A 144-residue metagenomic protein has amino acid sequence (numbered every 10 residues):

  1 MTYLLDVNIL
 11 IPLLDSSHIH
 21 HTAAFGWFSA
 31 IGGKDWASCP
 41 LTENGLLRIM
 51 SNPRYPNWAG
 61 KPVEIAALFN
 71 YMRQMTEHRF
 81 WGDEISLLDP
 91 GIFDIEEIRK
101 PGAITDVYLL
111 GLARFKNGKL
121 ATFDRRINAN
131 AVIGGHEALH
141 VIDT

Functional and structural regions predicted by a protein language model:
M1-S38, M50-E64, V132: Short, well-structured N-terminal submotif of metal-dependent ribonuclease cores
L10, E43-L46, I127-N128: A generic structural signal for short hydrophobic patches within well-formed alpha-helices
S16, A37-N44, A66-I98: Acidic catalytic patch
A24, T105-D106: Amphipathic coiled-coil/heptad-repeat helices and related helical stalk/stem segments that mediate oligomerization
I31, M72-R73, A113, A131: A generic structural signal for well-ordered alpha-helical segments
C39, T105, F123: Replace "coordinates the UDP/GDP/TDP-sugar" with "coordinates nucleotide-activated sugar donors
I85-R99, L110-T144: Acidic, PIN/NYN-like endoribonuclease modules and their adjacent C-terminal/linker elements
